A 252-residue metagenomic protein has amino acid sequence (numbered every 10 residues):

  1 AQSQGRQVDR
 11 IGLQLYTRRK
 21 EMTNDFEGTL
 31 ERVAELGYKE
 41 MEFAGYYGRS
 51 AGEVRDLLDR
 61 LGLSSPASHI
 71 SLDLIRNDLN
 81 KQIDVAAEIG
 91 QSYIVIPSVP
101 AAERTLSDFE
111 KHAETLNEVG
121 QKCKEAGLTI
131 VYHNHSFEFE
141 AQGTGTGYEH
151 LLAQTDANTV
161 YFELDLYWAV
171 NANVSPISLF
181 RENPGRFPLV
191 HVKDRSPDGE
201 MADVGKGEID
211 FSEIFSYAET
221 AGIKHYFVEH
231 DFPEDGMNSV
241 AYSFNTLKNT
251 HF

Functional and structural regions predicted by a protein language model:
Q2-A34, G145, L152-Y161, W168-F252: Histidine-acidic metal/acid-base catalytic patches
Q2-S92, N245, F252: N-terminal pre-domain/capping segments
R10-G12, E40, S64-A67, S92-Y93 (+4 more regions): Structural preference for beta-strand elements that scaffold enzyme active sites
R19-N24, E40-E53, S71-L79, A101-S107 (+4 more regions): Acidic-and-aromatic substrate-binding clefts and catalytic sites of carbohydrate-active enzymes
M41-Y47, L72-I75, P97-A101, E125-L128 (+3 more regions): Short C-terminal domain-edge/linker segments immediately following a structured domain
E53-R60, T115-E125, E213-Y217: Catalytic-core regions built around general acid/base machinery
L61-G62, A86-A87, E114, L151 (+2 more regions): Short alpha-helix boundary/capping motifs
L72-Y161: Active-site acidic/histidine proton-transfer and metal-coordination neighborhood in alpha/beta enzyme cores
